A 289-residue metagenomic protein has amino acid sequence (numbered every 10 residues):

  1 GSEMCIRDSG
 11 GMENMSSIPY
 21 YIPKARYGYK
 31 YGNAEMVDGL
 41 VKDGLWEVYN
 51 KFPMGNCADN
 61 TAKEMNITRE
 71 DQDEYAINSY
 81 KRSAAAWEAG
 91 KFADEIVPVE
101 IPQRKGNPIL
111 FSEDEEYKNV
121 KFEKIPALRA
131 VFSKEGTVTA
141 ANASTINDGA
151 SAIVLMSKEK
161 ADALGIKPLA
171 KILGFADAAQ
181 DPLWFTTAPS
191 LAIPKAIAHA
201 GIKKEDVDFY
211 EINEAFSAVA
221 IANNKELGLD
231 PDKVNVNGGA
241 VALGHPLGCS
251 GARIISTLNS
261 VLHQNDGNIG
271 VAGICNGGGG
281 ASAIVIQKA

Functional and structural regions predicted by a protein language model:
G1-I6: Short, small-residue-biased leader/transition segments that mark boundaries at the very start of proteins
R7-M12, D71-N78, I96-I101, I166-D177 (+3 more regions): Beta-strand segments within the central parallel beta-sheet cores of soluble alpha/beta enzyme folds
S9-N60: Flexible glycine-/small-residue-enriched beta->alpha junction loops that bind anionic phosphate/pyrophosphate groups
M54-T61, I77-R82, M156-K160, T186-A200 (+2 more regions): Short, well-ordered amphipathic alpha-helical segments that serve as non-catalytic structural scaffolds within diverse
N56-D59, F92-E95, Q103, L173-A242: Active-site pocket-lining segment
D71-A163, E226-K233: N-terminal extracellular/periplasmic Venus flytrap/periplasmic-binding protein-like
V120-T187, L191, A198, S256-T257 (+3 more regions): Condensing-enzyme catalytic core mediating Claisen C-C bond formation in acyl metabolism
K204, K225-E226, D230-N235, A240-A283: Internal helix-turn-beta structural module
